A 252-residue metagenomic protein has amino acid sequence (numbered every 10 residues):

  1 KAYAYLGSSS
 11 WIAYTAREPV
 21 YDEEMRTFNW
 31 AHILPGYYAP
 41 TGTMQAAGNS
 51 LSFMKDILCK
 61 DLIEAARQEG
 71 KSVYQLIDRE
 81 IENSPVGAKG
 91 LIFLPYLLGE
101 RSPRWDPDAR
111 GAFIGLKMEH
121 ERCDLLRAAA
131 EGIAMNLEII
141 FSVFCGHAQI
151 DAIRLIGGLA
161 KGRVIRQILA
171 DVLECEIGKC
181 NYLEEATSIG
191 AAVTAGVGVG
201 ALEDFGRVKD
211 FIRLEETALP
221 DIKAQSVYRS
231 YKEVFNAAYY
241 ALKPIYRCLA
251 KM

Functional and structural regions predicted by a protein language model:
K1-M252: Active-site core segments that coordinate phosphate-bearing ligands/cofactors across diverse enzyme families
